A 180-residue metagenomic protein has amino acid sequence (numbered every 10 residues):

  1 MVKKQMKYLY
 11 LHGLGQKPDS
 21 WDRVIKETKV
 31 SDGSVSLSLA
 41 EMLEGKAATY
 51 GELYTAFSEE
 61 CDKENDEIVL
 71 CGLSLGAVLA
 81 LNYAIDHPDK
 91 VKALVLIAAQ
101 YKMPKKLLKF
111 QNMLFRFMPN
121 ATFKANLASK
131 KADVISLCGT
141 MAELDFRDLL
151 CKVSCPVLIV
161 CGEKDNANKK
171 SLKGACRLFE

Functional and structural regions predicted by a protein language model:
G13-Q16, S74: Active-site glycine-rich loops that stabilize anionic/oxyanionic intermediates across multiple enzyme folds
G15-R23: Serine-hydrolase catalytic-loop signature spanning alpha/beta hydrolases and amidase-signature enzymes
D22-K26, V35-V69: Active-site loop/oxyanion-hole signature of alpha/beta-hydrolase fold enzymes
Y50, I85-D86, K90-A121: Flexible "cap/lid" loop of the alpha/beta hydrolase fold
G72-A80: Gly/Ala-rich beta-loop-alpha elbow adjacent to hydrolase catalytic centers
T122-F146, K164: Hydrophobic, aromatic-rich cap/lid helix
K152-V153, I159-C161: Short beta-strand/loop motif that positions the catalytic acidic residue of the alpha/beta-hydrolase fold
N166-L172: Conserved alpha/beta-hydrolase "acid-adjacent" motif
